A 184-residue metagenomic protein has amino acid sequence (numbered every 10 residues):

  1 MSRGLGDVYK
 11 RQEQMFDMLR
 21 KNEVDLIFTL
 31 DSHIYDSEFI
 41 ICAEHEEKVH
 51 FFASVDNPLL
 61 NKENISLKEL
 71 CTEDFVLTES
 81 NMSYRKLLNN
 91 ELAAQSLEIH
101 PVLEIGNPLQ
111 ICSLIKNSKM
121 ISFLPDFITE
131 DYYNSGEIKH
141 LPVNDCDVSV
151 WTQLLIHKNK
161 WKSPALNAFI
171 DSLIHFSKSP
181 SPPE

Functional and structural regions predicted by a protein language model:
M1-Y9: Single conserved hydrophobic/aromatic residue that forms the stacking wall/gate of nucleotide- or nucleobase-binding
R3, K68, R85-E98: Ligand-binding cleft/hinge of the Venus flytrap
K10-D17, E104-C112: Short helix-initiation/N-cap motifs at beta->coil->alpha
Q12-V49, A53, K116, K139-L141: Short beta-strand-centered segments that line the small-molecule binding cleft or hinge of alpha/beta clamshell
M18-R20, L70, S113-K119, L154: Hydrophobic residues within well-ordered alpha-helices
F28-E38, K86, N90, A94 (+1 more regions): A ligand-binding cleft/hinge motif common to bilobed small-molecule-binding domains
E38-F75, P164-L166: Flexible hinge/capping segments at coil-to-helix
K139-P183: A late-sequence structural motif
